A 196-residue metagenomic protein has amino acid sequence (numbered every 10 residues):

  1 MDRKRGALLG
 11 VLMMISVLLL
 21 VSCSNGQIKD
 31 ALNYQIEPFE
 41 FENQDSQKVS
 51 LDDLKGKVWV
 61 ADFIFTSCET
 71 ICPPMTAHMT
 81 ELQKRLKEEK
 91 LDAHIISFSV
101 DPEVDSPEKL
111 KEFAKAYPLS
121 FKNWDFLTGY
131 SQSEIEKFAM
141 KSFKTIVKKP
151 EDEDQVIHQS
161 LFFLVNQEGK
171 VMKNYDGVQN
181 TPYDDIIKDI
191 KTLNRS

Functional and structural regions predicted by a protein language model:
M1-V11: Bacterial N-terminal signal peptides that target proteins for export
L18-S22: C-terminal motif of bacterial Sec signal peptides marking the signal peptidase cleavage site
S24-D52, A77-H78: N-terminal "domain-start" segment that seeds a small globular fold
I36-E37, V58-W59, Q159-L161: Short loop/turn microsegments at loop-to-beta-strand junctions
L51-P73, M79: Short active-site neighborhood of thiol/selenol oxidoreductases, capturing the structured segment around
A77-F138: Structural microenvironment flanking redox-active thiols in thiol-disulfide oxidoreductases
W124, E136, F143-K148, I157-F163: Structural micro-motif
P150-S196: Thiol-/selenol-based redox modules, centered on thioredoxin-like and closely related oxidoreductase domains
